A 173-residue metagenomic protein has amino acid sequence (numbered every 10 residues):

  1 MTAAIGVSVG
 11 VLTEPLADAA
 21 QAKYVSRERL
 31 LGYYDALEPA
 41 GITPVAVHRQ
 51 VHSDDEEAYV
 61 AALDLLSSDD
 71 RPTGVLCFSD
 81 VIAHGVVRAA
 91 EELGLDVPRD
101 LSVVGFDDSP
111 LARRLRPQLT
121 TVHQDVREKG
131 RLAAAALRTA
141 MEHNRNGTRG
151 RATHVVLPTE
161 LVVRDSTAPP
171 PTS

Functional and structural regions predicted by a protein language model:
M1-S173: Bacterial carbohydrate/catabolite-sensing allosteric modules
